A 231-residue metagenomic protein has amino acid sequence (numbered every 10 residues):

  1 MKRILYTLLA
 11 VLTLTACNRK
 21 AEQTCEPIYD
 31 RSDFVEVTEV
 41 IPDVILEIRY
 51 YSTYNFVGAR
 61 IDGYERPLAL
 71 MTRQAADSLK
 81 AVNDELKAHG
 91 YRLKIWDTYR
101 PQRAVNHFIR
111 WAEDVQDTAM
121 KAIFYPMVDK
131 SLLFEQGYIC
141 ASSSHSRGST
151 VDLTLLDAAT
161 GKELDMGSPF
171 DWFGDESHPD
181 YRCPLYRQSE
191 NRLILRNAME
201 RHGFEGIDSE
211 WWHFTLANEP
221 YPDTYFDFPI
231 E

Functional and structural regions predicted by a protein language model:
M1-P27: Bacterial Sec-dependent N-terminal signal peptides
N18-T98, V105-N106, R110-S209, N218-E231: Extracytoplasmic cell-surface/polysaccharide-interacting catalytic and binding patches
F214: Conserved metal-phosphate-binding beta-hairpin within the catalytic cores of diverse ATP-dependent phosphoryl-transfer
